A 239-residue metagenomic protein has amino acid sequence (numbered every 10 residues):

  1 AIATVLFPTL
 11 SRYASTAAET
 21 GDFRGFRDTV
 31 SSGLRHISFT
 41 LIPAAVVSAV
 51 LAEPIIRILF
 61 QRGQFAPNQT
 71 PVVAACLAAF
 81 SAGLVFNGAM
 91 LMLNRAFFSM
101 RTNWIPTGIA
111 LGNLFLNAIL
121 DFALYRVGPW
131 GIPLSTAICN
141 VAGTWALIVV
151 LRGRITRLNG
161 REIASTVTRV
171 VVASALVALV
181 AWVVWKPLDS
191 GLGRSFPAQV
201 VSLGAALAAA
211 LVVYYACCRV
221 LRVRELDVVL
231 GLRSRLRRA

Functional and structural regions predicted by a protein language model:
A1-A239: Membrane-embedded alpha-helical bundles of multi-pass transporters/translocases, especially carrier/permease families
